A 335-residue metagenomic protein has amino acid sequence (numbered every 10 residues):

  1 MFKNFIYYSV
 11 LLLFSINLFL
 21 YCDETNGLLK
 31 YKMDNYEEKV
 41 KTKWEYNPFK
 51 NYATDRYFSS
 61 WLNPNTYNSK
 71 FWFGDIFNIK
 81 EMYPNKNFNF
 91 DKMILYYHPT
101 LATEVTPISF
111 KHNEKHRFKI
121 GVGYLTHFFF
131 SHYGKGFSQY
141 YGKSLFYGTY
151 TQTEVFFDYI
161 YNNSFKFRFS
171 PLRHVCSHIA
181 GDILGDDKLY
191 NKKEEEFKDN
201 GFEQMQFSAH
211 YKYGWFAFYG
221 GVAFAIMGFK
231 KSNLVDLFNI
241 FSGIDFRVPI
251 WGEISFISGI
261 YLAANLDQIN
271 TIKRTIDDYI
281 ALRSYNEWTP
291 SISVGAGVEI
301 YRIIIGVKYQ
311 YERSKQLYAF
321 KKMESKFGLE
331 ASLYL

Functional and structural regions predicted by a protein language model:
F2-D23: Classical Sec-dependent N-terminal signal peptides that target proteins to the secretory pathway
C22-Y31, N35-T42, Q316-Y318, K326-L335: Flexible, glycine-rich linker and terminal segments associated with outer-membrane beta-barrel/transport systems
T25-D158, K192-E194: Transmembrane beta-barrel domains of Gram-negative outer membranes and organellar outer membranes
G27-K30, F118-S242, Y279-R283, Y311 (+1 more regions): Outer-membrane pore/translocation modules
W61-L62, T106-G121, S164, Y211-F218 (+2 more regions): Short loop/turn motifs that connect adjacent beta-strands in outer-membrane beta-barrel proteins
F73-E81, P107, Y124-H132, P171-S177 (+7 more regions): Transmembrane beta-strands of outer-membrane beta-barrel pores
Y96-E104, E154, Q204-S208, F241-G243 (+2 more regions): Membrane-embedded beta-strand positions in outer-membrane beta-barrel channels/transporters
G228-L335: Outer membrane beta-barrel transmembrane domains
